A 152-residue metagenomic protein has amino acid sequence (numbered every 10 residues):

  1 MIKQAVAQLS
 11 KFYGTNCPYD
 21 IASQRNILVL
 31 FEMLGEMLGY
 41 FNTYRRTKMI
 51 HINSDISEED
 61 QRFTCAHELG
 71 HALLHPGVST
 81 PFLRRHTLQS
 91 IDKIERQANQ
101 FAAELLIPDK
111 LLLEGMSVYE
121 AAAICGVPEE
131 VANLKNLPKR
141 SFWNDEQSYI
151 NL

Functional and structural regions predicted by a protein language model:
M1-L152: Active-site hotspot residues in diverse enzymes, especially metal/ion-binding acidic/histidine motifs
